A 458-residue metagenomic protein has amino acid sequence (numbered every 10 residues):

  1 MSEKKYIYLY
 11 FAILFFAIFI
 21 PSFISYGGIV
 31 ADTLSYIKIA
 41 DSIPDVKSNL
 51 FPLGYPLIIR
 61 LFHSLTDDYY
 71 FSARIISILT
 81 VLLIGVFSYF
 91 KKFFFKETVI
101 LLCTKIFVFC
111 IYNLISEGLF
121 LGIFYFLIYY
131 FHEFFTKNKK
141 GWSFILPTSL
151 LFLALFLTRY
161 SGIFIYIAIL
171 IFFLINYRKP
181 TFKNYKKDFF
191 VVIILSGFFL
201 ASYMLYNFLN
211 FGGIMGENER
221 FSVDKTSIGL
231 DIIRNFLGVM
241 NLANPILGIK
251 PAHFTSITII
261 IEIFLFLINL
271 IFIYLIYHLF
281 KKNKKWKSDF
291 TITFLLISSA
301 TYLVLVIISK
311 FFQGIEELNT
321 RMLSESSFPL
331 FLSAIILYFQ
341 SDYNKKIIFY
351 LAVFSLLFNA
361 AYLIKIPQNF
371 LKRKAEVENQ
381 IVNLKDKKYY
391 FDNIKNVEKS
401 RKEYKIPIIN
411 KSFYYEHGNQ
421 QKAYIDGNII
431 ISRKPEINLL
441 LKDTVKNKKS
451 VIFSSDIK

Functional and structural regions predicted by a protein language model:
I24-K38, K47-L61, F71, F211-E217 (+1 more regions): Extracytoplasmic catalytic/substrate-binding loops of multi-pass membrane glycan-assembly enzymes
S25, K187-I273: Membrane-lumen/periplasm interface segments of specific transmembrane helices in polyprenyl phosphate-linked
I37-D41, Y350-F413, Q420, K434 (+2 more regions): Membrane-embedded, lumen/periplasm-facing catalytic core of multi-pass transferases that use lipid-linked donors
L53, L57, L65-L83, C110 (+1 more regions): Loop-to-helix entry region of an early transmembrane alpha helix in multi-pass inner-membrane enzymes
V86-F107, L121-G122: Transmembrane-helix signature of polytopic, membrane-embedded enzymes that assemble or transfer cell-envelope glycans
V99, G141-L146, L150, L170 (+2 more regions): Signature aromatic-anchored transmembrane alpha helix within multi-pass, membrane-resident enzymes that catalyze glycan
V108, F144-Y160, Y166-I171, F198: Membrane-interface alpha helices of multi-pass inner-membrane proteins
Y112-F120: Short acidic/glycine- and proline-prone juxtamembrane loop motifs at membrane-interface regions of multi-pass membrane
